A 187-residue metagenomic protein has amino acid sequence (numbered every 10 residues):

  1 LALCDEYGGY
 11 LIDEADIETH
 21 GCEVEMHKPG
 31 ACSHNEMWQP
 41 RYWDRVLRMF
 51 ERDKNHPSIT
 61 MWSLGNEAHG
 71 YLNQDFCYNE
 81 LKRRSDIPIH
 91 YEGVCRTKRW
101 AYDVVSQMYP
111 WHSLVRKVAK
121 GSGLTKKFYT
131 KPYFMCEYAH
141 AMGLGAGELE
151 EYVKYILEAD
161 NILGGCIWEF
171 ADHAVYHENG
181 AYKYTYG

Functional and structural regions predicted by a protein language model:
L1-G187: Substrate-binding/catalytic cleft of secreted carbohydrate-active enzymes, primarily glycoside hydrolases
